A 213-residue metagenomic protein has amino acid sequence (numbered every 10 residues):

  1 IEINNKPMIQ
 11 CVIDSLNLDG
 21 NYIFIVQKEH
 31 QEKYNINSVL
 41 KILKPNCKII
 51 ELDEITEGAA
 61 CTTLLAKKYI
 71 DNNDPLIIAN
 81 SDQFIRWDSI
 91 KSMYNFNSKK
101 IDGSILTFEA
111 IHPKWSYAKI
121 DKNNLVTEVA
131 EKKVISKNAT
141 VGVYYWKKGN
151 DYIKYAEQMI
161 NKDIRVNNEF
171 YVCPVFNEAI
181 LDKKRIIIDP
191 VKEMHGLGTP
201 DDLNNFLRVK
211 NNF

Functional and structural regions predicted by a protein language model:
E2, K6-I78: Conserved N-terminal catalytic core of the sugar/cofactor nucleotidyltransferase
D19, N73, K100-I101, K184: Short, high-confidence coil segments that cap the C-terminus of an alpha-helix and link into the following beta-strand
I49, G103-S104, R185-I188: Conserved beta-strand scaffold positions in the cores of enzyme catalytic domains, especially in NTP/NDP-utilizing
E54-A59, P113, M194-L197: A short acidic, often aromatic-flanked loop/helix-cap motif at beta-alpha or helix-coil junctions that lines enzyme
L64-L65, S92, V175, N205: Alpha-helical elements of Rossmann-like donor-binding domains used by nucleotide-donor carbohydrate transfer enzymes
N80-F84: The conserved acidic donor/metal-binding loop of glycosyltransferases
R86-D163: Conserved core of the sugar-phosphate nucleotidyltransferase
T127, A139-F213: Conserved alpha/beta core of the MobA/IspD/sugar-nucleotide pyrophosphorylase nucleotidyltransferase superfamily
